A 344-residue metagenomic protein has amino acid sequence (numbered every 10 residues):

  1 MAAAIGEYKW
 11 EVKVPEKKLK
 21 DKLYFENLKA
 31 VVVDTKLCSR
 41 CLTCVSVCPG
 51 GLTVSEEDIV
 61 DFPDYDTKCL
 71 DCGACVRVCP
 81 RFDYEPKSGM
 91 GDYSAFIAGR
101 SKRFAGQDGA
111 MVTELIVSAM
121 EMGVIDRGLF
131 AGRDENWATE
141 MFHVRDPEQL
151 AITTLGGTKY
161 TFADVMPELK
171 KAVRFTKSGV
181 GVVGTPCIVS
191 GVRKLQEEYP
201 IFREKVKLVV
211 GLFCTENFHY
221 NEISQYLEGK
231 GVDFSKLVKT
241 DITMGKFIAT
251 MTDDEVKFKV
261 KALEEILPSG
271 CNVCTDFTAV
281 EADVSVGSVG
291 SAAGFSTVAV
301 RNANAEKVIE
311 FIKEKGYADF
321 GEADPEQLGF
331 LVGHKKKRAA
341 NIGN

Functional and structural regions predicted by a protein language model:
M1-A4, E16-R40, G51-D71, T250 (+2 more regions): Ferredoxin-like iron-sulfur electron-transfer modules
P15-E16, N304: Extracellular/cell-surface secretome signature
V33-D34, S39, T43-D64, G73-G91 (+2 more regions): Iron-sulfur cluster-binding cysteine motifs and their immediate structural context in ferredoxin-like electron-transfer
P80-N344: Iron-sulfur-associated redox domains of electron-transfer enzymes in respiratory and anaerobic energy metabolism
